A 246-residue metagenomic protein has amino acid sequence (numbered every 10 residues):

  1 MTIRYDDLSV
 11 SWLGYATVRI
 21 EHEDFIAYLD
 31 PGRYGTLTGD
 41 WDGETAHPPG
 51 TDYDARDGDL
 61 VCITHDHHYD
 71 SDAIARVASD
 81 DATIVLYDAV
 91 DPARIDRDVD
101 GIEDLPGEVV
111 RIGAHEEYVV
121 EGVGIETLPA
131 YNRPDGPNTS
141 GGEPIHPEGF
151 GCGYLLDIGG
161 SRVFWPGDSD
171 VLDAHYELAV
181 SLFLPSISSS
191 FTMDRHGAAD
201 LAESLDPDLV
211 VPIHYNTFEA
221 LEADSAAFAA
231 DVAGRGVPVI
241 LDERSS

Functional and structural regions predicted by a protein language model:
M1-Y28, G32-L37, D42, E203 (+4 more regions): Zn-dependent metallo-beta-lactamase
T2-S9, E21-A27, E117-E126, D157-V163: Beta-strand-turn-beta hairpins that frame and shape the catalytic cleft of phosphate-ester-processing enzymes
I3, T17-C62, D66, S71-A75 (+2 more regions): Pre-active-site segment of Zn-dependent metallo-hydrolases
Y15, G35-T36, D66-D72, D91-I95 (+5 more regions): Active-site environment of divalent metal-dependent phosphoester hydrolases
L29-P31, D57-H67, V85-D88, F164-G167 (+3 more regions): Active-site neighborhood of phospho(di)ester-bond hydrolases with catalytic His/Asp-centered motifs
H47-Y118, V123-P134: Active-site HxH/HxHxD metal-binding segment of metal-dependent hydrolases
I102-V119, Y176, A199, E203-S246: Binuclear metal-ion centers of metallo-dependent hydrolases, dominated by the metallo-beta-lactamase
N138-A202: Active-site-proximal loop/helix segments of hydrolase catalytic cores
